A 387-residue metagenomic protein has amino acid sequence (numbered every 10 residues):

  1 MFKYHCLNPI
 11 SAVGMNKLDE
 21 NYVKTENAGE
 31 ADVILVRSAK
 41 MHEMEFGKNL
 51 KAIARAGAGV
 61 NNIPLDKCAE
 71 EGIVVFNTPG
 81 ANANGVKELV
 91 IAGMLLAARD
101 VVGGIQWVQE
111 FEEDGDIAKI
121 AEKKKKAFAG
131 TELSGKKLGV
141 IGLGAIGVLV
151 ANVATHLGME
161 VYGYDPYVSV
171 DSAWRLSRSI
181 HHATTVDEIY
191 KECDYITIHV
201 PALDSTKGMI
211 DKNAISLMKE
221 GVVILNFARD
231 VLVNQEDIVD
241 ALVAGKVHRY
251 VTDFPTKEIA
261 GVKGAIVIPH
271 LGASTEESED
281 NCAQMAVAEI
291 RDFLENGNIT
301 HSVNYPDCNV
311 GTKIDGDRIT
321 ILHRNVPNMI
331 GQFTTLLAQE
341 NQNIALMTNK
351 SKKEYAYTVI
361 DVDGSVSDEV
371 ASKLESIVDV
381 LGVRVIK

Functional and structural regions predicted by a protein language model:
M1-T78, D211, L217, V223 (+5 more regions): An N-terminal-biased, well-structured beta-alpha scaffold segment characteristic of Rossmann-like dinucleotide-binding
A39-M44, P166-I259, S274: Rossmann-like adenosine-cofactor binding region
E71, P79-K137, H301-V303: Phosphate-binding beta-alpha-beta segment of Rossmann-like dinucleotide-binding domains, i.e., the NAD(P)
K87-Q106, N152-M159, Q284-N298, T334-A338 (+1 more regions): Oxidoreductase and adenylate-handling cofactor-binding alpha/beta cores
L143-G144: Glycine-rich Rossmann-fold phosphate-binding loop(s) that bind the pyrophosphate of adenine dinucleotide cofactors
G147-V148: N-terminal Rossmann-fold NAD(P) dinucleotide-binding loop
K212, E220-K313, R324, E340 (+3 more regions): Rossmann-like dinucleotide-binding domain for NAD(H)/NADP(H)
N304-K387: A conserved regulatory-domain signal marking ACT and ACT-like small-molecule sensing domains and adjacent regulatory
